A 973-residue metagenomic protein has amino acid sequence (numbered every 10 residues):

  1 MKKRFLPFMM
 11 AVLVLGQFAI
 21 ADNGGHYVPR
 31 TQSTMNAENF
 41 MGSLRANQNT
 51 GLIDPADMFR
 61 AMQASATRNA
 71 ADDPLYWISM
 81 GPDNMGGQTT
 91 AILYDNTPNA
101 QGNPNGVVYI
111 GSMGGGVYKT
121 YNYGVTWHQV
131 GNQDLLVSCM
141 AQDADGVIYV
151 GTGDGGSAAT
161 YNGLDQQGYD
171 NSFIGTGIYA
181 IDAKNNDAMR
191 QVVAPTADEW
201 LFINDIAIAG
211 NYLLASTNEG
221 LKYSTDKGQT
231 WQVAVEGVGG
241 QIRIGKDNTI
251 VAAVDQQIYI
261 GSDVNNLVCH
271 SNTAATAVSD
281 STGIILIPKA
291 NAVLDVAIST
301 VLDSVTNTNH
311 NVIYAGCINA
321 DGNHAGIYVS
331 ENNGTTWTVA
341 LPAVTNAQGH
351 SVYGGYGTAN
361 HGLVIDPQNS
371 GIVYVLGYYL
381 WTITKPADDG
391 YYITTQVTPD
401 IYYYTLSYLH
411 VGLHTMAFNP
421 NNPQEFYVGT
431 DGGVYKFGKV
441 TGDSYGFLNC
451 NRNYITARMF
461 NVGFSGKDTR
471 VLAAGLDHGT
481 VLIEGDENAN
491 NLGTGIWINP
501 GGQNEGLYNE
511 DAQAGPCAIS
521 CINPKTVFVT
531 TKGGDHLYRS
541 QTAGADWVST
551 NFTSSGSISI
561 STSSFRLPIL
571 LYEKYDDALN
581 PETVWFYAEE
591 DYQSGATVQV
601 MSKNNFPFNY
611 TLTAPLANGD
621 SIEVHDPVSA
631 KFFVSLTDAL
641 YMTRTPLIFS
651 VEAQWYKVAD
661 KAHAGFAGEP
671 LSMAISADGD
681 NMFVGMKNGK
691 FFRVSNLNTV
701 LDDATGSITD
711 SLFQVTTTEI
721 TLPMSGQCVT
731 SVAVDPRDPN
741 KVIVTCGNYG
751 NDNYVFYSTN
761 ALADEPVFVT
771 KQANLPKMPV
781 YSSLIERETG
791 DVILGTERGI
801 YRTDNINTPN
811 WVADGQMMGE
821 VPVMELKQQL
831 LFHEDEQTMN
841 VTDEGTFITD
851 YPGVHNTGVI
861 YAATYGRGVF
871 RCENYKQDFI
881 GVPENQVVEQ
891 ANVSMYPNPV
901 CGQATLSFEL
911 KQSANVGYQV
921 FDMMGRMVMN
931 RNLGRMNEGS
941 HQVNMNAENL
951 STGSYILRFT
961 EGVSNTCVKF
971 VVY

Functional and structural regions predicted by a protein language model:
M1-G24, T120, V882-P883, M945 (+1 more regions): Bacterial Sec-dependent N-terminal signal peptides
K3-R4, Q17-F18, V192, P386 (+6 more regions): Intrinsic disorder/low-complexity segments enriched in polar/small residues
L6, L567, Y896-N898: Hydrophobic alpha-helix-in-membranes signature
M9, T31, D388, I648 (+2 more regions): Intrinsically disordered, low-complexity segments enriched in proline/serine/threonine
D22-K876: Beta-propeller blade termini and top-face loops
Y875-E889: Low-complexity, Pro/Thr/Ser/Gly/Ala-rich linker/spacer regions in secreted, extracellular modular proteins
Q886-Y896, V900-Y973: C-terminal outer-membrane/trafficking sorting elements
